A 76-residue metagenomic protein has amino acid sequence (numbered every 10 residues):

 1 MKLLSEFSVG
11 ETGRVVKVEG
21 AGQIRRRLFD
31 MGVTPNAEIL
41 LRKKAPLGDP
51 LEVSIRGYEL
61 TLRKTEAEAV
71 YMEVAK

Functional and structural regions predicted by a protein language model:
M1-V9, R56, K76: Ubiquitin-like/PB1-type beta-grasp interaction modules and other compact soluble beta-rich domains
V18-A21: A structural micro-motif recognizing beta-strand termini and the immediately following turn/loop segments
I24-R27: Short alpha-helix capping/helix-loop boundary micro-motifs
M31-G32: A short glycine-leucine-enriched loop at secondary-structure breakpoints that most characteristically corresponds
L47-K76: C-terminal structural segments of small proteins and small subunits
